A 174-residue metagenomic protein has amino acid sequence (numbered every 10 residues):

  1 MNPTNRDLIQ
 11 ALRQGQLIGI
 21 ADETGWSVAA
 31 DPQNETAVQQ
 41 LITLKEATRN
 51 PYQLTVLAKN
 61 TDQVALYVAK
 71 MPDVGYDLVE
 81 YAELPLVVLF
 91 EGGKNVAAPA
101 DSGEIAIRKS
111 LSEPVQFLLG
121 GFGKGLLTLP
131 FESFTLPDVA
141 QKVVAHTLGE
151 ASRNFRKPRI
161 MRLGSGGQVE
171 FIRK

Functional and structural regions predicted by a protein language model:
M1-K174: Active-site-adjacent structural elements in enzyme catalytic cores
